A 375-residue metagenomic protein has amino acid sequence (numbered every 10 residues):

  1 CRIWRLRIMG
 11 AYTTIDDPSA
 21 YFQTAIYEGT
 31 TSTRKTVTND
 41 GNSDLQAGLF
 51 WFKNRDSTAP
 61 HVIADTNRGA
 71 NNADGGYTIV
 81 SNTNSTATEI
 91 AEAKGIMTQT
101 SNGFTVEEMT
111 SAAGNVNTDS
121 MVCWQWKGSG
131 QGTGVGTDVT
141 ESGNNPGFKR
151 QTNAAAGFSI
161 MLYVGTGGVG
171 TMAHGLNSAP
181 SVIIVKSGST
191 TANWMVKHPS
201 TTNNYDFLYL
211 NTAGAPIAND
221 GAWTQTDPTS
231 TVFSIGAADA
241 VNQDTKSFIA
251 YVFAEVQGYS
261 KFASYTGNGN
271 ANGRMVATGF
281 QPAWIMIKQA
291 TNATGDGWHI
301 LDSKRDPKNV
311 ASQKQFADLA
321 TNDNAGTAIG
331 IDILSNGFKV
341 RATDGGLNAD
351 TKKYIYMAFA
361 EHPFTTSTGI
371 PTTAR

Functional and structural regions predicted by a protein language model:
R5-R375: Surface-exposed molecular-recognition determinants
